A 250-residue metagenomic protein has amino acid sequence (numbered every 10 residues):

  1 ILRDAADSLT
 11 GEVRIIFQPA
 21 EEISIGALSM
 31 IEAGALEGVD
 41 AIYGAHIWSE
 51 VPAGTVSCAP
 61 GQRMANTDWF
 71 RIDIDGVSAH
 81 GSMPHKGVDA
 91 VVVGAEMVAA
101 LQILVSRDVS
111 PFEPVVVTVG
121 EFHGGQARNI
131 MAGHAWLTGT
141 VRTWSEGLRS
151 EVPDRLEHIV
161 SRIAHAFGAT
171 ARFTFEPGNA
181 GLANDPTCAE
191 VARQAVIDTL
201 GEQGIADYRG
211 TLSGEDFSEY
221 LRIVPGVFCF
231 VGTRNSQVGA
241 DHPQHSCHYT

Functional and structural regions predicted by a protein language model:
L2, D7-A132, E215, G239-A240: Histidine/acidic-residue-rich, glycine-tolerant segments that coordinate divalent metal ions
V92-T250: Metal-dependent amide/peptide-bond hydrolase catalytic core, centered on the "pita-bread" metallohydrolase fold
